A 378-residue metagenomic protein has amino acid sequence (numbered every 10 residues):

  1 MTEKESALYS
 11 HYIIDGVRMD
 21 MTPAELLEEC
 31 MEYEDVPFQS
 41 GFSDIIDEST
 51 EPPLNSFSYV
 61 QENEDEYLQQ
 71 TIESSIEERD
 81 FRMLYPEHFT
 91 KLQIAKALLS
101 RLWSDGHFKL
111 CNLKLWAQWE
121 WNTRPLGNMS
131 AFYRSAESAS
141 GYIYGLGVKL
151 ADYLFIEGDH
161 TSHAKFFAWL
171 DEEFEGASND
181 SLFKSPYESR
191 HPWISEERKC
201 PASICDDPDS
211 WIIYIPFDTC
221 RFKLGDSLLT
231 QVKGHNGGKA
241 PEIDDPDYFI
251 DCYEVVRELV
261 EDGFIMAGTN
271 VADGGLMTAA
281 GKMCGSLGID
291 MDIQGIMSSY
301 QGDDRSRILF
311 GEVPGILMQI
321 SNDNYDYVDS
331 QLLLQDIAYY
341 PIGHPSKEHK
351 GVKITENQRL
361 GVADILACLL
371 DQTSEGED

Functional and structural regions predicted by a protein language model:
T2-G106, G141-F166, P186-S189, E196-D206: N-terminal glycine-rich phosphate/pyrophosphate-binding loops that anchor nucleotide-derived ligands and cofactors
T2-P53, K165-P192, R221-L228, G238-I250 (+1 more regions): Acidic, Ser/Thr/Pro-rich beta/coil linker or hinge segments at domain junctions
Q70-R82, L224-P241: Gly-rich Lys/Arg/Thr-decorated short loops/hinges at beta-loop-alpha junctions or inter-strand turns that position
P86-K109, L113, F132-G145, V255 (+3 more regions): Small-aliphatic-rich amphipathic alpha-helix that forms the alpha element of a beta-alpha
S104-L113, G145-L154, P246-Y248, G263-A272 (+2 more regions): Flexible, glycine/charged-enriched surface loops at secondary-structure junctions
K114-C220, H344: Glycine-rich anion-binding loops of enzyme active sites
S130, H160, D292-C368: C-terminal structured "cap/appendage" subdomains that terminate the fold
P241-V313: Active-site-proximal betaalpha loop/short-helix elements that scaffold phosphoryl/nucleotidyl transfer chemistry
